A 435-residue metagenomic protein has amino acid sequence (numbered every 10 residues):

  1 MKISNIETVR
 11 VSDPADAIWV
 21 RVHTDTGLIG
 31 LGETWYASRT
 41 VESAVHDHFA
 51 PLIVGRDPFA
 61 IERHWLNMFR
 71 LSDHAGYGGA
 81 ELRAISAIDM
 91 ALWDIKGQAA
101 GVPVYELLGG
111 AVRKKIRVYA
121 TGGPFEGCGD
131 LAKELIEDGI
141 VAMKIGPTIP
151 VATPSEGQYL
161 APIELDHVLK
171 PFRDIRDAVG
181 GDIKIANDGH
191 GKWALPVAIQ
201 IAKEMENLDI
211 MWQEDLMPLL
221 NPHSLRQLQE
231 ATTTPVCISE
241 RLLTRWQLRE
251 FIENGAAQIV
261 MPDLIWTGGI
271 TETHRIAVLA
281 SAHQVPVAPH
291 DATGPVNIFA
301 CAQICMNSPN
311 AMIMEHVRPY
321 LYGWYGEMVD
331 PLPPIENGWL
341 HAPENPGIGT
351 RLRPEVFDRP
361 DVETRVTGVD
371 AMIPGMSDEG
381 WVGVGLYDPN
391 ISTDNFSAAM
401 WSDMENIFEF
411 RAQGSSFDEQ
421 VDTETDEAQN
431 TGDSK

Functional and structural regions predicted by a protein language model:
M1-L31, W35, P319-E327: Structured beta-strand/loop patches that form or line metal/cofactor-binding pockets in enzymes
I3, G27, F49, I88 (+8 more regions): Conserved, mostly hydrophobic/aromatic
S4, T8-V11, I88, I276 (+1 more regions): Flexible C-terminal active-site loop/helix
H23, S43, D47-P51, R63 (+5 more regions): Shared catalytic-loop signature of beta/alpha-barrel
H23-A99, W381-L386, N390-M400: Metal- or metallocofactor-binding catalytic centers and their adjacent structured scaffolds across diverse enzyme
T34, I85, E164, N187-A194 (+5 more regions): Glycine- and other small-residue-rich loops at beta-strand/loop junctions that grip anionic moieties
D89-G127, D138: Glycine-rich, aromatic-flanked loop segments that form ligand/cofactor-binding clefts across common enzyme folds
K114-T232: Metal-dependent enolase-superfamily TIM-barrel catalytic cores that perform enediolate-based chemistry
